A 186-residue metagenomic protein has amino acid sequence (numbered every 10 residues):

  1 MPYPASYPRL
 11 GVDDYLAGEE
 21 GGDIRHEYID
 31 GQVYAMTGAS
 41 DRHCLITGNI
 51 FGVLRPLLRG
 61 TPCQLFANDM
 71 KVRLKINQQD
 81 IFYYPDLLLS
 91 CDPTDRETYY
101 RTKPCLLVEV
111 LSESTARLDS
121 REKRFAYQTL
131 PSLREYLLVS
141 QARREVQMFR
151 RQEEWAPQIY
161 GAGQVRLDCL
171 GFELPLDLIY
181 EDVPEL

Functional and structural regions predicted by a protein language model:
M1-L186: Gly/Pro/Ser/Thr-rich low-complexity, intrinsically disordered segments predominantly at protein N-termini
